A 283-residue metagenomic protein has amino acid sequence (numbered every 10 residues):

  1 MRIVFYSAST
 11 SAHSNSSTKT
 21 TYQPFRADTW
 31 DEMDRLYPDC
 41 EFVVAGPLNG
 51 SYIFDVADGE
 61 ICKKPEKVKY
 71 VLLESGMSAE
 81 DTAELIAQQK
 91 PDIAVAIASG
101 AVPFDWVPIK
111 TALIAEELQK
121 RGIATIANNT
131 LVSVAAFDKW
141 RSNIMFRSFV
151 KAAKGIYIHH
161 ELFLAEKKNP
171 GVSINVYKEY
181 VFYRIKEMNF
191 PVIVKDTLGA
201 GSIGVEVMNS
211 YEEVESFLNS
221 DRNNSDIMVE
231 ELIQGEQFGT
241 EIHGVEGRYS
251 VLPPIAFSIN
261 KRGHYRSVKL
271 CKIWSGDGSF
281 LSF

Functional and structural regions predicted by a protein language model:
M1-T125, K167: ATP-binding N-terminal substructure of ATP-dependent carboxylate-amine bond-forming enzymes
M1-V4, P191, G239: Residues that mark the start of a beta-strand
V56-L72, E161-Y183, K272-F283: Charged, glycine/proline-rich intrinsically disordered loops and linkers
D81-T82, Y180, E213: Short acidic active-site motifs
I86-D92, K186-M188, R222-N223: Glycine-rich phosphate-binding loop signature in dinucleotide/nucleotide-binding domains
I97, I158, I255: Conserved residues at the C-terminal ends of beta-strands
A115-G204: A conserved helix-loop-beta module that forms one wall/lid of the active-site cleft in ATP-utilizing catalytic domains
E212, E230-F283: ATP-dependent carboxylate/phosphate-activation module, predominantly the ATP-grasp catalytic core and closely related
